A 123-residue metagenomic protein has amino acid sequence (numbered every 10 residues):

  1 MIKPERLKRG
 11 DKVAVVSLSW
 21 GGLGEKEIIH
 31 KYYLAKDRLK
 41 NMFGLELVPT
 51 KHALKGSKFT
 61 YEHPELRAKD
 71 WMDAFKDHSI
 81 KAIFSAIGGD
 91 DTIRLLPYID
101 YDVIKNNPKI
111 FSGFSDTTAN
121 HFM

Functional and structural regions predicted by a protein language model:
M1-S79: ATP/NTP phosphate-donor binding region
T60-M123: Active-site histidine-anchored catalytic micro-motif
